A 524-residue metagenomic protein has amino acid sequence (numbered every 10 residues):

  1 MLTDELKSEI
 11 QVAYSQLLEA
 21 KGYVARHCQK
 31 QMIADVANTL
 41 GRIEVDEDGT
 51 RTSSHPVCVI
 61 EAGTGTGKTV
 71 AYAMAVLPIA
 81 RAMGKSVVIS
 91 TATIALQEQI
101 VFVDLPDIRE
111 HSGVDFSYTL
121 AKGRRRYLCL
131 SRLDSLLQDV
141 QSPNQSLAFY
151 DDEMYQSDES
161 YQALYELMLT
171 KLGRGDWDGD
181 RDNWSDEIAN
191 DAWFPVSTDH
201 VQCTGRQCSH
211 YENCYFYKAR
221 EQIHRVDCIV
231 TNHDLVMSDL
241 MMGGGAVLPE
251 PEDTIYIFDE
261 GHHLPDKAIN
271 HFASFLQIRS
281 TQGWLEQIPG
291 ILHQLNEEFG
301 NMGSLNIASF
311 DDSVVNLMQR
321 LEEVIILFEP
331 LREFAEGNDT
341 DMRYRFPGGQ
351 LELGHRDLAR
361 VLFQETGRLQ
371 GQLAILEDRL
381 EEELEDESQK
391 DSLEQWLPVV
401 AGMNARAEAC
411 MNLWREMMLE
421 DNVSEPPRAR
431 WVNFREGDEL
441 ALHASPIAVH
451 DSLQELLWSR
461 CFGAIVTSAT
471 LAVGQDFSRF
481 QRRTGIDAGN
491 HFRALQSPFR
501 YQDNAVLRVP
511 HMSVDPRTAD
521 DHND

Functional and structural regions predicted by a protein language model:
L2-S15, V24-H27, D48-S54, T64 (+5 more regions): A substrate-engagement module of RecA-like helicase motors
Y23-D48: N-terminal pre-P-loop "Q-motif" helix
A37-G41, T69-M83, V103-D107: Walker A/P-loop NTP-binding motif
V45-A75: Walker A/P-loop
V57, S86, C228, I255-Y256 (+1 more regions): Hydrophobic "anchor" residues on beta-strands that sit immediately upstream of conserved functional sites
P78, A95-E98, V103-P106, H200-C228 (+2 more regions): Signature of the SF2 helicase/ATPase Hel1-core->accessory helical subdomain module
S86-A95, G113-L130, E252-H263, L276-I288 (+1 more regions): Conserved beta-strand -> loop -> alpha-helix junction used to position metal-binding or nucleic-acid-contacting
F194-I229, S238-V247, L376-S513, R517-D524: A contiguous, basic/glycine-rich beta-loop/short-helix subdomain that forms a polymer-engagement track
